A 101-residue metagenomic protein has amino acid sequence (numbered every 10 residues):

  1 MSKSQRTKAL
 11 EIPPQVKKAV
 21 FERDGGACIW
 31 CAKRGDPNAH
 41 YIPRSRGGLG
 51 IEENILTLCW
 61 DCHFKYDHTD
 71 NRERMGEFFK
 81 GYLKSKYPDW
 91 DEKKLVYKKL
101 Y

Functional and structural regions predicted by a protein language model:
M1, Q15-K17, R23-D24, L95-Y101: Short helix-coil boundary/hinge micro-motifs
M1-E11, G25, H40: Charged, low-complexity, helix/coiled-coil-prone segments
K3, T7-K8, S45-L56, F64-Y101: Polybasic, low-complexity binding patches
E11-P37, C59-D61: Short cysteine-rich loop/turn motifs with clustered Cys
A32, H40, N71-R74: Short linear functional motifs in flexible/disordered or boundary regions
G35-R46: Short recognition patches in nucleic-acid-associated and regulatory proteins
